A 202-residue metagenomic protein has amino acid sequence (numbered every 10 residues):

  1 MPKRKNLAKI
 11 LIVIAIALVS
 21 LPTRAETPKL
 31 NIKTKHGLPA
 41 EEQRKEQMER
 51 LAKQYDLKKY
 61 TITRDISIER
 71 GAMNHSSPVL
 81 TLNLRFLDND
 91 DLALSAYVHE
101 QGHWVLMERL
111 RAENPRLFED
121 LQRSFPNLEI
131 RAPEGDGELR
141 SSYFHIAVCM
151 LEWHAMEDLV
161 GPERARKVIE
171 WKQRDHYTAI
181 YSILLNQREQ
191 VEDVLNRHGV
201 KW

Functional and structural regions predicted by a protein language model:
P2-L11: Bacterial N-terminal signal peptides that target proteins for export
S20-P22: N-terminal signal peptide c-region/cleavage motif recognized by signal peptidases
A25-P78, F86, S142: Auxiliary, metal-adjacent structural segments of Zn-dependent hydrolase domains
D56-I68, A112, L159-E170: Surface-exposed patches in mature extracellular/periplasmic domains of secreted proteins
T81-V98: Short pre-active-site segment immediately N-terminal to the catalytic Zn-binding motif
D90-D91, S95, M107-H145: Post-HEXXH active-site segment of zinc metalloproteases
G102-L106: Short active-site segment of divalent metal-dependent hydrolases/proteases that encodes the spacing between
E157-W202: Pan-zinc metallopeptidase signature
